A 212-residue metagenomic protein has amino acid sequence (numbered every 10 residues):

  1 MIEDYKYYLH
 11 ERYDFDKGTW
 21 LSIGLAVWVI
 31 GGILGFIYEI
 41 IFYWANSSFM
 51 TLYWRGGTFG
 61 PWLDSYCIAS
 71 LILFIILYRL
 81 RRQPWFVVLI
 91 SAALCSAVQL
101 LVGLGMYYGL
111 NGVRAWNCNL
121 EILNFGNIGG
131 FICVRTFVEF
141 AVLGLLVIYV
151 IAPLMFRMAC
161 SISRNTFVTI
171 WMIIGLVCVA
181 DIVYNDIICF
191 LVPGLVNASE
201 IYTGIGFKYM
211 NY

Functional and structural regions predicted by a protein language model:
M1-Y212: Aromatic-rich, lipid-facing transmembrane alpha helices and their immediate juxtamembrane interface loops in integral
